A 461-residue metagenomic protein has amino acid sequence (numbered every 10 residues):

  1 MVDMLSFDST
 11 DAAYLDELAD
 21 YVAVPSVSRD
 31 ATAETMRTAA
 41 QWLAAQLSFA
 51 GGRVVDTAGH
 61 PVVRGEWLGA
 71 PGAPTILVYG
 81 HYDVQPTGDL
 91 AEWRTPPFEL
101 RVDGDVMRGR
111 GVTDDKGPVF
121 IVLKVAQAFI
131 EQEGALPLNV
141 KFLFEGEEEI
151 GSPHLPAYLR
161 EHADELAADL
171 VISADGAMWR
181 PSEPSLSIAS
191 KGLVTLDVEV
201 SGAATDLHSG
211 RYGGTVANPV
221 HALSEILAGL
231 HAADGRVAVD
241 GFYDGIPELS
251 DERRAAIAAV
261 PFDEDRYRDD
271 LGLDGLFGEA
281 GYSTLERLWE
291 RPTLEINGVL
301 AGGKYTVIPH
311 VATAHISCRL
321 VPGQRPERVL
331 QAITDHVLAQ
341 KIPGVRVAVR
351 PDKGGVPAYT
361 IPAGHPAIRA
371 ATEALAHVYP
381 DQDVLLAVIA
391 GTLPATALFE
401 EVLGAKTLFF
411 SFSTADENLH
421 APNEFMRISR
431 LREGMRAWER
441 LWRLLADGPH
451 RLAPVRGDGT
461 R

Functional and structural regions predicted by a protein language model:
V2-L90, V311, R328: N-terminal helical capping/dimerization or prosegment-like subdomains of hydrolases acting on amide or phosphate bonds
A73-F144, E433: Active-site metal-coordination/substrate-binding segment of hydrolases, especially metallo-dependent peptidases
Y82-V84, V106, L143-G151, A174-M178 (+3 more regions): Acidic, glycine-rich active-site loops and adjacent beta-strand->loop/helix elements that engage anionic groups
T113, A204, C318-P326: A generic structural motif
D115-A189: Acidic/histidine-rich catalytic neighborhood of metal-dependent amide-processing enzymes
R180, A238-V311, P322-D335, Q340 (+1 more regions): An extended, acidic, His-containing surface patch that forms the Zn2+-binding/catalytic region of metallohydrolases
L186-S201, F409-S413: Flexible glycine/proline-rich, aromatic-decorated loop/lid segments
G213-D234: A short core secondary-structure module
